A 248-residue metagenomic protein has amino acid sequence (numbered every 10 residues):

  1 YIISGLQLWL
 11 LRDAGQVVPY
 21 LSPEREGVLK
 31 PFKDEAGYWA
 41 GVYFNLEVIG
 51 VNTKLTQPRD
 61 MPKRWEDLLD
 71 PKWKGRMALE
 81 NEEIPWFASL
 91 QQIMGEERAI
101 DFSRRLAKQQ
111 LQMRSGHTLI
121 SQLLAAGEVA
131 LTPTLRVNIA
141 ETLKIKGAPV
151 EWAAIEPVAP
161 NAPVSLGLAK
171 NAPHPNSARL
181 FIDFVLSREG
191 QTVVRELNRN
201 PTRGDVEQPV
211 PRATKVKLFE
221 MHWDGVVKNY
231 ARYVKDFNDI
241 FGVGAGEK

Functional and structural regions predicted by a protein language model:
Y1-V17, R25-K33, S121, N138-K146: Pocket-flanking alpha-helical
I3, V17-I49, E66, R76-M77: A structural signal for short loop-to-beta-strand junctions that line the ligand-binding cleft of periplasmic/secreted
W9-L10, R76-P157: Ligand-binding pocket segment of bilobal, Venus flytrap-like solute-binding proteins
G27-P31, N45, S103-A107, L111-R114 (+2 more regions): Periplasmic-binding protein-like
V48-L55, Q91-Q92, A162-S177, V193-V194: A bilobed periplasmic-binding-protein/Venus flytrap-type ligand-binding module shared by bacterial periplasmic
P58-K72: Flexible hinge/capping segments at coil-to-helix
W73-E82, F184-E207: Periplasmic-binding protein-like
E97-A99, T202-K248: An extracytoplasmic/periplasmic, membrane-proximal ligand-sensing/linker region
